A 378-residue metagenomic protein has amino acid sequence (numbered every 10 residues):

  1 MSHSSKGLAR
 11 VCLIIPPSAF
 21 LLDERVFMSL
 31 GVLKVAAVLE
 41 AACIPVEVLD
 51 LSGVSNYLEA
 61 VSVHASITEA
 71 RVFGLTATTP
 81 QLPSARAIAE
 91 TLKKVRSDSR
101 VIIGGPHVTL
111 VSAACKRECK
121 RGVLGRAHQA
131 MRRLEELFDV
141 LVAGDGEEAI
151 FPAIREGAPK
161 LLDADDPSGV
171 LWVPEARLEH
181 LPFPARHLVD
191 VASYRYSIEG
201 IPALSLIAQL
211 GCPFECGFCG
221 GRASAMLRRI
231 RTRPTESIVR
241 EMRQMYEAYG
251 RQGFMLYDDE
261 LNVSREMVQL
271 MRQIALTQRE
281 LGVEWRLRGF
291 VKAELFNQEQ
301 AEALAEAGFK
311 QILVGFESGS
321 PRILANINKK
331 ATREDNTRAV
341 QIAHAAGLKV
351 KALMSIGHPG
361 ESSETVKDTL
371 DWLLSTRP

Functional and structural regions predicted by a protein language model:
S2-E241, A248: Acidic, low-complexity intrinsically disordered segments
I44, K93-S99, T277-E284, A346-G347 (+1 more regions): Short helix-capping segments at alpha-helix termini
V54-N56, Q81, N262-S264, G357-E361: Short, small-residue-enriched loops and turns at beta-alpha junctions that line or gate enzyme active sites
P83-S84, S112, R265-E266, S363-E364: Short N-terminal helix/helix-N-cap motif within the alpha/beta-hydrolase-1
H107-V108, E147, E260-L261, S355 (+1 more regions): Catalytic metal-binding/acid-base residues of hydrolase active sites
F183-K351, I356, D371: Radical SAM [4Fe-4S] cluster-binding motif and immediate context
Q300, G360-L374: Catalytic cores of alpha/beta
